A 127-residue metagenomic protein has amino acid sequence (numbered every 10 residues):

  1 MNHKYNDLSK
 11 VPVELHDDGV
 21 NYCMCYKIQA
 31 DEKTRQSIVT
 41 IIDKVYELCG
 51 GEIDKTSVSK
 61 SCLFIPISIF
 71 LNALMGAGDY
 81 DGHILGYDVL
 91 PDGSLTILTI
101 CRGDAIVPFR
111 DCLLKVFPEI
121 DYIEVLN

Functional and structural regions predicted by a protein language model:
M1-N127: Structured alpha/beta or helical-core interaction and ligand-binding surfaces enriched in interleaved
